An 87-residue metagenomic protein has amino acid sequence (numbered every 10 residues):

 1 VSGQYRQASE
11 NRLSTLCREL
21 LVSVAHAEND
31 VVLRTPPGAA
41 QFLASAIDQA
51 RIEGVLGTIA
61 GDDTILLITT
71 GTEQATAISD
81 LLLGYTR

Functional and structural regions predicted by a protein language model:
V1-Q7: Minor-groove-contacting beta-hairpin "wing" of winged helix-turn-helix DNA-binding domains
A8-S79, L83-Y85: Non-DNA-binding regulatory cores of transcription-related proteins, predominantly C-terminal effector-binding
